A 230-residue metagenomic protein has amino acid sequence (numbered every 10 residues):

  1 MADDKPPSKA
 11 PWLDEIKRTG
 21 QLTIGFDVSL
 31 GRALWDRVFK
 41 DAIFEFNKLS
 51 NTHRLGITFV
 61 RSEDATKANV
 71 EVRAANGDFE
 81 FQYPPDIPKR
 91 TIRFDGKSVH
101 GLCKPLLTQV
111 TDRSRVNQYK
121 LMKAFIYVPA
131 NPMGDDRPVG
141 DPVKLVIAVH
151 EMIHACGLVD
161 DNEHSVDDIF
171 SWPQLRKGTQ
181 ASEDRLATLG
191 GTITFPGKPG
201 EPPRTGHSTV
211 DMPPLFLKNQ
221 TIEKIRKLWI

Functional and structural regions predicted by a protein language model:
M1-W35, D41-K48, K97-Y119, R185-W229: Disordered inhibitory propeptide/activation segment of secreted metzincin zinc metalloprotease zymogens, centered on
D36-V166, Q174-G178: Metzincin-family zinc-dependent endopeptidase catalytic domain
A130-I230: The catalytic-center signature of Zn2+-dependent metalloproteases
